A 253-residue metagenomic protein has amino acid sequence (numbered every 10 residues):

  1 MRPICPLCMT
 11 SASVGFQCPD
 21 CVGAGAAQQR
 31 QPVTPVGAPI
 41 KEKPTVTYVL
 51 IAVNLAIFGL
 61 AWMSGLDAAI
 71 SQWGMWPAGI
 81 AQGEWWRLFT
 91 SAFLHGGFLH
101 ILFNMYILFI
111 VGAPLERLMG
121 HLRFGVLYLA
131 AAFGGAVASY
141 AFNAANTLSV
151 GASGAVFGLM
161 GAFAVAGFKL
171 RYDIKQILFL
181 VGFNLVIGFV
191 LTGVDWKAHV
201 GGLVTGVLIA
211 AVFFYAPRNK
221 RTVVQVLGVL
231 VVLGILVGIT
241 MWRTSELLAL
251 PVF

Functional and structural regions predicted by a protein language model:
R2-F253: A detector for small-residue-rich transmembrane helices and their helix-helix packing motifs
